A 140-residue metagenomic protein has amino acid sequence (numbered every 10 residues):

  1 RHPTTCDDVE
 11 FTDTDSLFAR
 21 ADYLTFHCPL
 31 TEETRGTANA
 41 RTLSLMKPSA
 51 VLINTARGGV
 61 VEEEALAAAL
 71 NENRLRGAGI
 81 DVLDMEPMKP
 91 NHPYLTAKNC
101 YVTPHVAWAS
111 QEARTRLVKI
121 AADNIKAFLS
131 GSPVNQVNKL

Functional and structural regions predicted by a protein language model:
R1-P93: Rossmann-like adenosine-cofactor binding region
D84-L140: C-terminal helix-to-coil terminal segments
